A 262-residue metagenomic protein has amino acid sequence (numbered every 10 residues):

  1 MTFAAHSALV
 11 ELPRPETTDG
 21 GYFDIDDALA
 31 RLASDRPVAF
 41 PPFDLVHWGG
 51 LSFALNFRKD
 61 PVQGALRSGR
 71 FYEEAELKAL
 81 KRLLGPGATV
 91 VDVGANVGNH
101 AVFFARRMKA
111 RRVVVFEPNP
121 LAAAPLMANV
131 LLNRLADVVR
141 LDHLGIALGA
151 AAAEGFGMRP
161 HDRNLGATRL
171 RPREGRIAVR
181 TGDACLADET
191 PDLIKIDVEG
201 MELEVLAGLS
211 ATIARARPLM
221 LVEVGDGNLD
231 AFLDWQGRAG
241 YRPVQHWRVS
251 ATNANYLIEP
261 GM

Functional and structural regions predicted by a protein language model:
M1-M262: Phosphate/nucleotide-binding beta-alpha loop and adjacent structural elements of enzyme active sites
